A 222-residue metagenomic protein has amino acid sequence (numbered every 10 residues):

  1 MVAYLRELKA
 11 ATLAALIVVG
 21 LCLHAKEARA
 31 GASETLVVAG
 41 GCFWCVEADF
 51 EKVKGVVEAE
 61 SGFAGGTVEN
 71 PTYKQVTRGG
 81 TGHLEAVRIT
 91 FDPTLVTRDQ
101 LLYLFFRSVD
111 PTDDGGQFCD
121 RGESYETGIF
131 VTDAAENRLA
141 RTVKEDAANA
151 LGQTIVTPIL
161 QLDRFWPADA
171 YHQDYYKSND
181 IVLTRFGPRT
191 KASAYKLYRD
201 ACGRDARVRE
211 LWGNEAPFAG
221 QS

Functional and structural regions predicted by a protein language model:
V2-L5, K9-A10, V19-S222: Flexible coil/turn and secondary-structure edge motifs
A14-L16: Sec-dependent N-terminal signal peptides
